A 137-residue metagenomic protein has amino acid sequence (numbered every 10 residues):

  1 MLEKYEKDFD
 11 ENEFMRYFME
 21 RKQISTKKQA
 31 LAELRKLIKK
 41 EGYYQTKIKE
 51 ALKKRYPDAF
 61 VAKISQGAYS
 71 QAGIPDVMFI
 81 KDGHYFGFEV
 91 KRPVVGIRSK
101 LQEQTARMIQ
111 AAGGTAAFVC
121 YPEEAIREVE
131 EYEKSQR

Functional and structural regions predicted by a protein language model:
M1-R137: Catalytic phosphate/metal-binding cores of nucleic-acid and nucleotide-processing enzymes, i.e., regions that mediate
